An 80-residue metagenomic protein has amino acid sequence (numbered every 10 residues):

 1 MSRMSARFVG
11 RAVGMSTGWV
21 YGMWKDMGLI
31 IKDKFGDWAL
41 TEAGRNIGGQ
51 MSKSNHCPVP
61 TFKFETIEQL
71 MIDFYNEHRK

Functional and structural regions predicted by a protein language model:
S2-G14, Y21-K80: Positively charged, aromatic-accented nucleic-acid-binding surfaces
